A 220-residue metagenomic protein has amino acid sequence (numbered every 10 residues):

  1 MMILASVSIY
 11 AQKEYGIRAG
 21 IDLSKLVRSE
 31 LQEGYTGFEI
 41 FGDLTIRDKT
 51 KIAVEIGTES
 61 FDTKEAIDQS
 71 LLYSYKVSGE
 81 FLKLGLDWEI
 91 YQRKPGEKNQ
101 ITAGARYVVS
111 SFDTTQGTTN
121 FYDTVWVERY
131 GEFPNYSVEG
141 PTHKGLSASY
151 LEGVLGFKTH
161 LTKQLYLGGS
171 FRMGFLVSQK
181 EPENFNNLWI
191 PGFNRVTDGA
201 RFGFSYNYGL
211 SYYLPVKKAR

Functional and structural regions predicted by a protein language model:
S6-S8: N-terminal signal peptide c-region/cleavage motif recognized by signal peptidases
Y10-I46, S211-R220: Short glycine/proline- and aromatic-enriched beta-strand/turn motifs that initiate or cap beta-hairpins
Q12-Y15, K49, Y91-Q100, L161-L167 (+1 more regions): Short loop/turn motifs that connect adjacent beta-strands in outer-membrane beta-barrel proteins
I17-I21, I52-V54, L82-L84, N99-A105 (+3 more regions): Transmembrane beta-strands of outer-membrane beta-barrel proteins
L23-V27, I56-D62, W88-I90, Y107-D113 (+2 more regions): Transmembrane beta-strands of outer-membrane beta-barrel pores
V27-S29, G57, F61-G79, F112-A148 (+2 more regions): Extracellular/periplasm-exposed beta-strand and loop segments of Gram-negative cell-envelope proteins, dominated by
Q32-P95, V109: Glycine- and aromatic-enriched membrane insertion/assembly motifs of diderm outer-membrane and organelle channel
K83, D87, A200-R220: Outer-membrane beta-barrel "beta-signal"
